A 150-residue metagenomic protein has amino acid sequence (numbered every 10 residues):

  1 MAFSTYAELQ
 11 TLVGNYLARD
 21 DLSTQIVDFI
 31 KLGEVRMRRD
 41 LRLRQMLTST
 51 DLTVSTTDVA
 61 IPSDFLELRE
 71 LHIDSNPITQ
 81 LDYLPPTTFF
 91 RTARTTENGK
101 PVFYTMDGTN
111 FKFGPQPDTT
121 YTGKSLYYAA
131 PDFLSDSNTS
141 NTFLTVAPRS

Functional and structural regions predicted by a protein language model:
M1-S150: Glycine-enriched, solvent-exposed interface loops adjoining structured elements
